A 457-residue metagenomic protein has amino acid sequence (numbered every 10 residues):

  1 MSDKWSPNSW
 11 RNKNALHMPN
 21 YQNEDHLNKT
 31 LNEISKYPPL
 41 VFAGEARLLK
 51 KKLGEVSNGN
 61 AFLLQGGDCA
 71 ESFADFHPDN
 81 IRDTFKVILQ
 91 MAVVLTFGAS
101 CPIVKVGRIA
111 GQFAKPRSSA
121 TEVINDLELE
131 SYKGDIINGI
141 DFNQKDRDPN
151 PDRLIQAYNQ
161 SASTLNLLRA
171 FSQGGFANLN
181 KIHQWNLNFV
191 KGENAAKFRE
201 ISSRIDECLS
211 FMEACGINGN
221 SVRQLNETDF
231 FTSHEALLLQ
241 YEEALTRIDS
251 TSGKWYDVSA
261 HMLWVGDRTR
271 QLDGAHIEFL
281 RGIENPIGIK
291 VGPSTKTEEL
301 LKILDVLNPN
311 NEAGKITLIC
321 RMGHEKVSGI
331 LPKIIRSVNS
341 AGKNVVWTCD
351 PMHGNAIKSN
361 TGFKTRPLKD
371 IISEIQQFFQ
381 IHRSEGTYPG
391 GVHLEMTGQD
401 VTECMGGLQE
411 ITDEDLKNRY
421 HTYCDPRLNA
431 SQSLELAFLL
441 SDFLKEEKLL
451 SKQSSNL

Functional and structural regions predicted by a protein language model:
M1-K4, L450-L457: Basic/polar N-terminal segments that are highly enriched at the extreme N-terminus, encompassing both cleavable
M1-L63: N-terminal basic/disordered segments at the start of proteins
S2-R11, L49-N80, G292-D305: Short N-terminal secondary-structure initiator segments
L48-K50, D273-H276, I303, P332-I334: Glycine-rich, charged/polar anion/phosphate-binding loops that engage phosphate groups from diverse ligands
L53-V56, V94-T96, F279-L280, I381-E385: A general structural signal for short secondary-structure junctions and capping/turn motifs
L64-C69, V106-I109, C349-M352, E395-T397: Short loop/turn segments at strand-loop or loop-helix junctions that form parts of catalytic or ligand-binding pockets
E71, F76-G323, R366, E374 (+2 more regions): Active-site-facing alpha/beta catalytic cores
L300-N310, K315-W347, H353-E403, L408: Non-transmembrane, aqueous-exposed alpha-helical and coiled segments at domain scale
